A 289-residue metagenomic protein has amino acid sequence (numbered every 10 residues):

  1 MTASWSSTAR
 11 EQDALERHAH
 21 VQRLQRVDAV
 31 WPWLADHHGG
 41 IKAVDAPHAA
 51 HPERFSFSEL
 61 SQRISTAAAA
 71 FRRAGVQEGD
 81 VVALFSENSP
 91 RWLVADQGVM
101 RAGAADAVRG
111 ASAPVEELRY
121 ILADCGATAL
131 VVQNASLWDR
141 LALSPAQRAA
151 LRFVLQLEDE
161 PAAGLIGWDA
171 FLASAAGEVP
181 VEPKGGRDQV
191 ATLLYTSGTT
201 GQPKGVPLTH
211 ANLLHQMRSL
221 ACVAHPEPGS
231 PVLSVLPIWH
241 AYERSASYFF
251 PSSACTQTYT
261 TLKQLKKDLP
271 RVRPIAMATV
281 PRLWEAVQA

Functional and structural regions predicted by a protein language model:
T2-S4, Q22-V44, Q62: A short N-terminal helical cap/helix-turn-helix that marks the beginning of AMP-binding/adenylate-forming
E11-Q12, V30-F55, A163: AMP-dependent adenylate-forming
E16-R26, W138, E160-V190: Flexible, low-complexity linker/hinge segments
G40, Q156, A176-Y195, Q202 (+1 more regions): Conserved pre-ATP/AMP-binding loop-to-beta segment of ANL
A43-Q97, P114-R119, G167-A170, H210-A211: Conserved AMP-binding/adenylate-forming core of the ANL superfamily
R54-S58, A191-M217: Conserved AMP-binding A3 loop
R73-A74, R101-A170: Structural core segment of the AMP-binding/adenylate-forming
L214-S234, I238-A289: Conserved AMP-binding/adenylation subdomain of ANL enzymes
